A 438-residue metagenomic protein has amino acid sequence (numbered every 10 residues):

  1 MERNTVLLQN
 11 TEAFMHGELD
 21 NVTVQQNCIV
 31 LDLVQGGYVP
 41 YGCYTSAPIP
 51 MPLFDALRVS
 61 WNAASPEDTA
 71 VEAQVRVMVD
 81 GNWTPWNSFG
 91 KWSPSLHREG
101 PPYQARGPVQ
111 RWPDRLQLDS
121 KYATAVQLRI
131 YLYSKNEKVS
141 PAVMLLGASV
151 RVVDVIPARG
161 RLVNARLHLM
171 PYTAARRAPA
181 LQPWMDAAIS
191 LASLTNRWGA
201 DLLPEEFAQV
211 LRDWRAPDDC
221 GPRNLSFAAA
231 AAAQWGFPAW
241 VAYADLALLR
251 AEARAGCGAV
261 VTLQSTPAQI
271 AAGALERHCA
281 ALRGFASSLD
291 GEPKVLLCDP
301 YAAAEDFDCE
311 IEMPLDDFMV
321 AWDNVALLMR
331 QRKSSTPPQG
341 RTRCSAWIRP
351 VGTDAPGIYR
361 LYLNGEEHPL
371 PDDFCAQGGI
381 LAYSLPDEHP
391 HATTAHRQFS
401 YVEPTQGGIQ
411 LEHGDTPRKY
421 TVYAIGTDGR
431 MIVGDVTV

Functional and structural regions predicted by a protein language model:
R3-T23, I49-P52, W83, S120-P141 (+2 more regions): Noncatalytic regulatory segments and standalone regulatory/sensor domains
V6-M15, P40-G42, A47-D55, A63-L146 (+1 more regions): Beta-sandwich interaction modules
D55, P66-E72, T353-Y362, P369-I380: Solvent-exposed loop/turn segments flanking beta-strands in beta-repeat/beta-sandwich domains
Q104-P113, G379-Y383, P390-Q410: Aromatic sugar-binding surface patches on proteins that engage polysaccharides or sugar-phosphate polymers
A123-A125, Y131-G221: Active-site-adjacent structural segments surrounding the nucleophilic cysteine of cysteine proteases and isopeptidases
R129-Y131, T421-I425: Extracellular recognition modules
A208-K333: Conserved active-site-adjacent core of cysteine acyl-enzyme catalytic domains
R430-V438: Edge beta-strands of extracellular beta-sandwich domains
